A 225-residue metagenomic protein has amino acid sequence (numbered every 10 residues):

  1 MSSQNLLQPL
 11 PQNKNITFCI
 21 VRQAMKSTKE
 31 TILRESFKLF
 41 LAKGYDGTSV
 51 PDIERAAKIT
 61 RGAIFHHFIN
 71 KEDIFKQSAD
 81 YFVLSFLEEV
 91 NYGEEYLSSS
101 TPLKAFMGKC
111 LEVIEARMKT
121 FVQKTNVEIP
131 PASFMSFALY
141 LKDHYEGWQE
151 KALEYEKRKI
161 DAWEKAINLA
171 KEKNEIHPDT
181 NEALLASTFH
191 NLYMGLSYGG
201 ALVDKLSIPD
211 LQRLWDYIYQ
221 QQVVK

Functional and structural regions predicted by a protein language model:
S2-I20, K109-T120, D161, K165-K173 (+2 more regions): C-terminal peripheral helix-coil segments that are non-catalytic and often amphipathic
K14-C19, D80-L97: Small/polar-rich, solvent-exposed N-terminal microdomains that initiate assembly or binding
V21, S27, T31, L39-Y81: Helix-turn-helix
T31, E35-A42, E89-Y92, A138 (+2 more regions): Solvent-exposed, amphipathic alpha-helical segments
K71, S78, F82, F86 (+4 more regions): Hydrophobic/aromatic residues within well-ordered alpha-helical segments
Q77, N91-I129, E182-F189, Q212: Hydrophobic alpha-helical connector segments
T101, E150-E156, E172-T188: All-alpha amphipathic helical-bundle segments outside canonical DNA-binding/catalytic cores that form hydrophobic
M118-G147: Amphipathic alpha-helical segments used for helix-helix packing
